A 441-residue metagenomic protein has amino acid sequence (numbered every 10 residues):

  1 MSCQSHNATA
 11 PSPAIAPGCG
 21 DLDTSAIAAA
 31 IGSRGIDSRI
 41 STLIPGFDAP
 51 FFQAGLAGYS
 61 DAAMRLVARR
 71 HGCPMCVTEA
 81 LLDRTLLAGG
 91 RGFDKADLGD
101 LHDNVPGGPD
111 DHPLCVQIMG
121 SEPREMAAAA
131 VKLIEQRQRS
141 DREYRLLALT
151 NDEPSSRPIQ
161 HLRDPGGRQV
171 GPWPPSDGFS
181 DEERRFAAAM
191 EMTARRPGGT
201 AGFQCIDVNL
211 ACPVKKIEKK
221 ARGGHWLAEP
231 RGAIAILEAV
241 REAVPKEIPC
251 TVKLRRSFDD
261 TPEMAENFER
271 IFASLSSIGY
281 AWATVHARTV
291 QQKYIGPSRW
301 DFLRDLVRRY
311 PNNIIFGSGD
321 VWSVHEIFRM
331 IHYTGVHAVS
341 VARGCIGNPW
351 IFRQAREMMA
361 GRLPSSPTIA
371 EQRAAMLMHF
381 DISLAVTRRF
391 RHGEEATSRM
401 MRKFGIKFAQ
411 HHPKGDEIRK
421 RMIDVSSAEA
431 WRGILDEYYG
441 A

Functional and structural regions predicted by a protein language model:
M1-F47, F52, A57, A63 (+12 more regions): Alpha/beta catalytic cores of nucleotide-metabolism and tRNA/nucleoside-modifying enzymes
D23-P45, L56-L147: Glycine-rich, positively charged N-terminal anion/phosphate-binding segment
P74, L81-L87, G120-P123, L210-G224 (+1 more regions): Conserved radical SAM core fold
V77, C115-Q117, D207, T251 (+2 more regions): Conserved beta-strand positions in the central sheet of alpha/beta enzyme cores
A88-G92, E218-A221, M264, I295-P297 (+2 more regions): Short secondary-structure transition/capping segments
V131-R145, L149, F186-I206, L210-K220 (+1 more regions): Alpha/beta enzyme core
D141-Y144, D152, H161-D164, D177 (+1 more regions): Intrinsic-disorder-associated, low-complexity terminal segments enriched in Asp/Asn/His/Tyr and depleted of Lys/Arg
